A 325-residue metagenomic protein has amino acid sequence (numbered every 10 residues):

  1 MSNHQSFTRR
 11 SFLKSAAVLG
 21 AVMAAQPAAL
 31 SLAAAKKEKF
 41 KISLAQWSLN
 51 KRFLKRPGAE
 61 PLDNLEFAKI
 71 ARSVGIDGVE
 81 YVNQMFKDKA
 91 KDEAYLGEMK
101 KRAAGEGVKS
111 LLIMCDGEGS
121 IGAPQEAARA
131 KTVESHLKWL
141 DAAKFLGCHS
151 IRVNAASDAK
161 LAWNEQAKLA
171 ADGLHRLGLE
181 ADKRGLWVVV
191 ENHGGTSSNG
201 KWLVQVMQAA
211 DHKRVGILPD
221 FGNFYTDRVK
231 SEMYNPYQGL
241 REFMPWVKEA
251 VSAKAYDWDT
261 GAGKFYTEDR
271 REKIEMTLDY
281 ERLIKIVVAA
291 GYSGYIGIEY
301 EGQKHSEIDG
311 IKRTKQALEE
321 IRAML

Functional and structural regions predicted by a protein language model:
S2-G20: N-terminal secretory signal peptides and thylakoid transit peptides that target proteins across membranes
A16-P27, K36, A68, L96 (+4 more regions): Active-site acidic/histidine proton-transfer and metal-coordination neighborhood in alpha/beta enzyme cores
P27-R56: C-terminal segment of N-terminal export signals and the immediately downstream linker at the start of the mature
F40-Q46, V79-Y81, S110-C115, I151-V153 (+4 more regions): Hydrophobic faces of well-ordered beta-strands that scaffold small-molecule active sites in alpha/beta enzyme cores
K51-R52, A59, V82-Y95, S120-P124 (+6 more regions): Acidic-and-aromatic substrate-binding clefts and catalytic sites of carbohydrate-active enzymes
P57-A71, A130-D141, M233-L240, Y280: Short, acidic/polar
D63-V82, G147: Catalytic domains of carbohydrate-active enzymes, especially glycoside hydrolases
G78-V79, L174-K285: Acidic/histidine-rich catalytic cores of soluble enzymes
